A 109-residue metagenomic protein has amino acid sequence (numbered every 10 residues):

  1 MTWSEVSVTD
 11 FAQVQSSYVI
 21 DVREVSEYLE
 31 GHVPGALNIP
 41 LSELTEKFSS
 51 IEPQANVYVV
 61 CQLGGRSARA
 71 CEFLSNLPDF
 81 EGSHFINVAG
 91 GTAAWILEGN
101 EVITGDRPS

Functional and structural regions predicted by a protein language model:
M1-Y18, V22-N56, S67-S109: Rhodanese-like catalytic fold shared by cysteine-dependent sulfurtransferases and DSP/PTP-type phosphatases
V60: Short, surface-exposed ligand- or partner-binding patches at beta-edge/loop junctions that are enriched in aromatics
G64: Active-site glycine-centered loops adjacent to acidic/histidine catalytic or metal-binding residues that shape
